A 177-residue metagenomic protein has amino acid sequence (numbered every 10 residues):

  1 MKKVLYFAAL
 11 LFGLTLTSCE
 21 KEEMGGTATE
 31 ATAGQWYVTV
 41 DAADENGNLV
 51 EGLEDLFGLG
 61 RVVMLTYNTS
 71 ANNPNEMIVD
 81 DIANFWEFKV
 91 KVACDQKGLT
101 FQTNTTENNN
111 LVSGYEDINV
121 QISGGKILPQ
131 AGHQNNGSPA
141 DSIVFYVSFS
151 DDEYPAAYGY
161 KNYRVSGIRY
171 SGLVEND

Functional and structural regions predicted by a protein language model:
K2-A9: Sec-dependent signal peptide recognition, specifically the positively charged N-region followed immediately by
T15-S18: C-terminal motif of bacterial Sec signal peptides marking the signal peptidase cleavage site
E20-E23: Bacterial signal peptide processing site
G26-D177: First exposed extracellular module after export/assembly in secreted or surface-exposed proteins
